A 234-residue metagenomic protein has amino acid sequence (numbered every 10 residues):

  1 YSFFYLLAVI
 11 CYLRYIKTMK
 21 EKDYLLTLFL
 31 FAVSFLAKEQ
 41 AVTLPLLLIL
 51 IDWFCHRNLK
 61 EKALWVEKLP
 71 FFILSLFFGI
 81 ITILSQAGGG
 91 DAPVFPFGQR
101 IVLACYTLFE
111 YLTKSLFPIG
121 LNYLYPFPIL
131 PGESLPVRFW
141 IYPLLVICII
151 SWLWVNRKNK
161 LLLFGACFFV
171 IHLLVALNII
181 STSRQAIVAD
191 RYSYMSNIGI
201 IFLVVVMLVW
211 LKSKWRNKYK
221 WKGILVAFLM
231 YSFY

Functional and structural regions predicted by a protein language model:
Y1-Y234: Polytopic membrane enzymes that build or remodel cell-surface glycoconjugates and lipids
